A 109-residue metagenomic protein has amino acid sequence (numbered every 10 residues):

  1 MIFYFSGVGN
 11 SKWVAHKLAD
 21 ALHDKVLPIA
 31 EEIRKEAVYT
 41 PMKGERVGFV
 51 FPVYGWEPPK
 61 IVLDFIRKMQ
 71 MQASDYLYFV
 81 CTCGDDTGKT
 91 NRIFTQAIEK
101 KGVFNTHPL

Functional and structural regions predicted by a protein language model:
I2, G7-L109: FMN-binding flavodoxin-like domain, especially the glycine-rich phosphate-binding loop
